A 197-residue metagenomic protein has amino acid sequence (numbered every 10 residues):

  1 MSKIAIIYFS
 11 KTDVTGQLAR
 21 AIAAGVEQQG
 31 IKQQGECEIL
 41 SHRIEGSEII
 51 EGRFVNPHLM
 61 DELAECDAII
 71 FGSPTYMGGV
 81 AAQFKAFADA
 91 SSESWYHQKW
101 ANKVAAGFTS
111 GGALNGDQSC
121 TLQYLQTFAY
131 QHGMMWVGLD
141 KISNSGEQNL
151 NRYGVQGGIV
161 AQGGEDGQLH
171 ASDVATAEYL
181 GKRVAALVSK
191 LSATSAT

Functional and structural regions predicted by a protein language model:
M1-K99, I159-T197: N-terminal beta1-alpha1-beta2 submodule of the flavodoxin-like/Rossmannoid cofactor-binding fold
L40-S47, K141-N151, V155: Short connector loops at secondary-structure junctions
A86-A88, L125, Y153-G154: Short, surface-exposed, charged loop/turn segments at secondary-structure junctions
Y96, M135, G146-E165: Glycine-rich, flexible loop/turn motifs
V104-N151: Short, glycine-/small-residue-rich phosphate/pyrophosphate-handling segment
Q123, V155, A171: Glycine-rich phosphate-binding loop at the start of an alpha helix
